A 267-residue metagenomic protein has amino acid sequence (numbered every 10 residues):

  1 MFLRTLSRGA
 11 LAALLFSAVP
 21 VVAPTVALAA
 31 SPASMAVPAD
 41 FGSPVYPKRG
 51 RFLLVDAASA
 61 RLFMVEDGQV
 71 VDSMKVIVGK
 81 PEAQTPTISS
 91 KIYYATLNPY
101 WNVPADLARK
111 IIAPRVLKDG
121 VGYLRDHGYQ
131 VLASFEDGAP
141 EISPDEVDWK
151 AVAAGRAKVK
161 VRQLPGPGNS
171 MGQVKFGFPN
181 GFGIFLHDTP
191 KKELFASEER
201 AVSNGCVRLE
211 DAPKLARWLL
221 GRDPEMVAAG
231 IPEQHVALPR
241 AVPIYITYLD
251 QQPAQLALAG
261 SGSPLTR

Functional and structural regions predicted by a protein language model:
M1-R267: N-terminal pre-domains immediately preceding structured catalytic cores
